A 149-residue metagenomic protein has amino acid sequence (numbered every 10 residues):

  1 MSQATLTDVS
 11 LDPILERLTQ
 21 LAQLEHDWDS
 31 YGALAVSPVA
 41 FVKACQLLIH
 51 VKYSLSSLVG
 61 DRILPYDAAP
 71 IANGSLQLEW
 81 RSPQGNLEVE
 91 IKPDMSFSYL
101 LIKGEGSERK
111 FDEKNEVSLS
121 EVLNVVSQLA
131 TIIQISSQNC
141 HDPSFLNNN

Functional and structural regions predicted by a protein language model:
M1-D67, N73, S98-N149: Eukaryotic low-complexity, non-globular regulatory regions
A69-N73, R81, E90-D94: Short beta-strand micro-motifs enriched in acidic
L78: Glycine-rich active-site loop/strand segments that organize a redox cofactor
G85-G104: Short, conserved beta-strand/beta-arch hydrophobic-aromatic motifs that form part of recognition grooves or interface
